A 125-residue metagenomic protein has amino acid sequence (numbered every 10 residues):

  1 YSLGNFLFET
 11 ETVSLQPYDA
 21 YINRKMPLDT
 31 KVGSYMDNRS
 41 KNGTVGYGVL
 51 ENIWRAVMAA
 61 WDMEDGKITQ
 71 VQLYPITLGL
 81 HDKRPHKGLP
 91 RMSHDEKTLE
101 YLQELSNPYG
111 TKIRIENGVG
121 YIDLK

Functional and structural regions predicted by a protein language model:
Y1-T12, P27: Active-site-adjacent helix-turn-beta-strand microarchitecture at beta-sheet edges that either contains or buttresses
T12-K125: A short C-terminal boundary segment appended to hydrolase-like catalytic domains
